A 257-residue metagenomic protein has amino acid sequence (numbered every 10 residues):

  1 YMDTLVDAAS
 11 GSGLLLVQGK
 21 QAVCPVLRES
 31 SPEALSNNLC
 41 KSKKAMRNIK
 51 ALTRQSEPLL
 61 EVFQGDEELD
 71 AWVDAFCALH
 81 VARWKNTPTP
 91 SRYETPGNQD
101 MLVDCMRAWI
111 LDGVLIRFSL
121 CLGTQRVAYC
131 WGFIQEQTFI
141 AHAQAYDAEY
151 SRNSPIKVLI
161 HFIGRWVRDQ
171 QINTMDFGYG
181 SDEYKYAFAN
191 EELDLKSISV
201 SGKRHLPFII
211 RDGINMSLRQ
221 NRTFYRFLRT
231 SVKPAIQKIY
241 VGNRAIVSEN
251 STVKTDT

Functional and structural regions predicted by a protein language model:
Y1-R152, V241-T257: A conserved beta-strand-loop-helix scaffold within acyl/acetyltransferase catalytic domains
A8-L35, L122, Q170-V241, V247-T257: Active-site/acyl-donor-binding loops of N-acyltransferases
D104-R107, F162-D169: Short glycine/serine- and small hydrophobic-enriched flexible loop segments
S151-G164: Conserved acetyl-CoA-binding loop-helix of GNAT-fold acetyltransferases
